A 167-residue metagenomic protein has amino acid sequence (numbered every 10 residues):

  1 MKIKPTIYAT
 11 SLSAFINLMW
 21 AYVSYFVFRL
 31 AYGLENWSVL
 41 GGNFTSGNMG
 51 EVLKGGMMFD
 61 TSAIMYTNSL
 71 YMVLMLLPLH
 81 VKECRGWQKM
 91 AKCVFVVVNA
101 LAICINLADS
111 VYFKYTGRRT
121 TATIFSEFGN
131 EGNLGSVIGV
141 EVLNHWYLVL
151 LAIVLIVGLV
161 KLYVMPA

Functional and structural regions predicted by a protein language model:
K2-A167: Transmembrane and membrane-interface helices of multi-pass, inner-membrane envelope-modifying transferases
